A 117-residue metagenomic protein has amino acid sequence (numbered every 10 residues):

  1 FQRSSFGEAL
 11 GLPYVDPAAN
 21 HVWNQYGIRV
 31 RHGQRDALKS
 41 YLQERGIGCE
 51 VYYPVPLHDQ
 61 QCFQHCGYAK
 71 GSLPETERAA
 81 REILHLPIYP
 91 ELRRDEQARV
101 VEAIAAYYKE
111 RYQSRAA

Functional and structural regions predicted by a protein language model:
F1-A117: PLP-dependent aminotransferase class I/II
